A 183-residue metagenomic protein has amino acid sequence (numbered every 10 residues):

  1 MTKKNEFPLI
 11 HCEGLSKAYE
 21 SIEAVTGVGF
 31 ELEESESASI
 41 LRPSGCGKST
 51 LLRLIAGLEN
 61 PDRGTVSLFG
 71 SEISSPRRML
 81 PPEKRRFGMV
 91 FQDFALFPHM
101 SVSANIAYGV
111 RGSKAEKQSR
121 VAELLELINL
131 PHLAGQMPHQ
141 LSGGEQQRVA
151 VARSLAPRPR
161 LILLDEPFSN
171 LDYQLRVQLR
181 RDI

Functional and structural regions predicted by a protein language model:
S71-E72, K114-L133, D182: Conserved ABC ATPase "signature" region
E72-G88, G112, S119: ABC ATPase NBD coupling module
M100-A107: Short coil-to-helix segment of the ABC ATPase nucleotide-binding domain corresponding to the Q-loop/switch region
M137-L141, E145-Q147: Conserved ABC ATPase signature
A156-R160: A short, proline-enriched helix->beta-strand linker immediately N-terminal to the Walker B motif in ABC-type P-loop
I162-E166: Catalytic Walker B motif of ABC-type/P-loop ATPase nucleotide-binding domains
